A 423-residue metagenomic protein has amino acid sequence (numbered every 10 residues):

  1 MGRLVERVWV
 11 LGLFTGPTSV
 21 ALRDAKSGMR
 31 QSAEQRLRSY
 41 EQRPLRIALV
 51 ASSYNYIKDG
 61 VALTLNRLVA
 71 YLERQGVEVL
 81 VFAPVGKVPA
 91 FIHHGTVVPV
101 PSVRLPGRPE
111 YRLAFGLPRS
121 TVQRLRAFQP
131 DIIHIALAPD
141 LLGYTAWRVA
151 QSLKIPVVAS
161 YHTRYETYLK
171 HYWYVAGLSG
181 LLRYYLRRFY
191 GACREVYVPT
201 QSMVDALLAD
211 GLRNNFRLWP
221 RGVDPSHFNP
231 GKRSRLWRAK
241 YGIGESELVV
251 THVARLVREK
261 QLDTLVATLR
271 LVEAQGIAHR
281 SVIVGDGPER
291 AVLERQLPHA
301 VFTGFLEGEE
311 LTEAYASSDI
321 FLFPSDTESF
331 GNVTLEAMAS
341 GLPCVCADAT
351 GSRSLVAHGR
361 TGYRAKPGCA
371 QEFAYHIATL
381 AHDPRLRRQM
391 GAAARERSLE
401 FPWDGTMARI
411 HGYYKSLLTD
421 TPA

Functional and structural regions predicted by a protein language model:
G2-P89, H93-P99: N-terminal subdomain of nucleotide-sugar transferases
A83, V98-P101, S179, R183-R233 (+1 more regions): Donor nucleotide-sugar binding/catalytic pocket of nucleotide-sugar-dependent glycosyltransferases
A138, D326: Aromatic "clamp/platform" in nucleotide-sugar-dependent glycosyltransferases that forms part of the donor/acceptor
Y190, F305-L306, E313-S318, I410: Short alpha-helical donor nucleotide-sugar binding micro-motif in glycosyltransferases
G244-K260, V266-R270: Conserved donor-binding/catalytic core segment of Leloir-type glycosyltransferases
R290-T312: Nucleotide-activated donor-binding/catalytic signature segment of Leloir-type glycosyltransferases, i.e., the conserved
T334, P343-C346, V356: Short hydrophobic beta-strand element within catalytic cores of glycosyltransferases and related nucleotide-activated
H358-G359, Y363-A370, T379-P384: Conserved acidic donor-binding segment of nucleotide-sugar-dependent glycosyltransferases
